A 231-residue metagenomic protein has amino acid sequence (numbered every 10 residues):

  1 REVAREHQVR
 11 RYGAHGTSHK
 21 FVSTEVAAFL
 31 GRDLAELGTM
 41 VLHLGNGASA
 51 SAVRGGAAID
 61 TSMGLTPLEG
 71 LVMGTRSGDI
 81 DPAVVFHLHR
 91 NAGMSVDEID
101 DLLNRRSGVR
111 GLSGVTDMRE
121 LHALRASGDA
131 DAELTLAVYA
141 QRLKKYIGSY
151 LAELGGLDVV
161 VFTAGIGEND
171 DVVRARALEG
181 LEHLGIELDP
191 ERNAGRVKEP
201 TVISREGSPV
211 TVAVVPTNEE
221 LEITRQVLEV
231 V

Functional and structural regions predicted by a protein language model:
R1-L88: Glycine-rich phosphate-binding loop of actin/hexokinase-like ATP-binding domains
R11-H15, H19, S77-P82, A92 (+7 more regions): Generic structural signal for well-ordered, non-membrane alpha-helical segments in soluble metabolic enzymes
F21-F29, V84-L88, E98, L102 (+3 more regions): Alpha-helical scaffold segments in soluble metabolic enzymes
V26-L30, H89-G93, L103, S107 (+7 more regions): Structural signal for hydrophobic packing residues in well-ordered secondary-structure cores of soluble enzyme domains
E36-L42, D97-R106, V159-V161: Beta-strand segments within the central parallel beta-sheet cores of soluble alpha/beta enzyme folds
R54, D60-S95, D101, A164-G195 (+1 more regions): Catalytic phosphate/nucleotide-handling subdomain of diverse soluble enzymes
N91-T135: A mobile "lid/hinge" subdomain adjacent to the ATP/sugar-phosphate binding pocket shared across diverse ATP-dependent
E133, A137-L157, V161, G167-V231: Internal helix-turn-beta structural module
